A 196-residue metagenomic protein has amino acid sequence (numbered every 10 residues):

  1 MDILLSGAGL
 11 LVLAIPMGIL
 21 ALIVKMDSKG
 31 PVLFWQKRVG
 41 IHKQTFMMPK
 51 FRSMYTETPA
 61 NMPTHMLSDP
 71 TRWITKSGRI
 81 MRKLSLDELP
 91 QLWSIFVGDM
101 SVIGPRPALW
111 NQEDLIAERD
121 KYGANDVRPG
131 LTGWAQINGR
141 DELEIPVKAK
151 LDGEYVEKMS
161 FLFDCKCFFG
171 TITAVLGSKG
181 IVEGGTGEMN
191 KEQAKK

Functional and structural regions predicted by a protein language model:
M1-E57, F161, K166-K196: A hydrophobic, helix-centered structural microdomain
L10, H65-S68, N125: Residue-level "hotspot" positions that anchor or transmit function at local structural transition points
G18, W73, E88: Short phosphate-engaging motifs
P31, P90-K196: Hydrophobic structural segments characteristic of membrane proteins
F34-W73, L131-L151: Short, glycine-rich, amphipathic interfacial segments at transmembrane boundaries or analogous
